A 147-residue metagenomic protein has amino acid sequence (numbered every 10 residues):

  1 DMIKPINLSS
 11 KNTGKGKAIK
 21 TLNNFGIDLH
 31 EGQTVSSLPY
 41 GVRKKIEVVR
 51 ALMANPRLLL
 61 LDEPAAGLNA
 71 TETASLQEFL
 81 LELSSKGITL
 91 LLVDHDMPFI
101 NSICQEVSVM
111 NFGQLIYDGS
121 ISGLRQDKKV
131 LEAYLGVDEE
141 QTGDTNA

Functional and structural regions predicted by a protein language model:
D1-A147: Glycine-rich phosphate-binding loops of nucleotide-dependent enzymes
